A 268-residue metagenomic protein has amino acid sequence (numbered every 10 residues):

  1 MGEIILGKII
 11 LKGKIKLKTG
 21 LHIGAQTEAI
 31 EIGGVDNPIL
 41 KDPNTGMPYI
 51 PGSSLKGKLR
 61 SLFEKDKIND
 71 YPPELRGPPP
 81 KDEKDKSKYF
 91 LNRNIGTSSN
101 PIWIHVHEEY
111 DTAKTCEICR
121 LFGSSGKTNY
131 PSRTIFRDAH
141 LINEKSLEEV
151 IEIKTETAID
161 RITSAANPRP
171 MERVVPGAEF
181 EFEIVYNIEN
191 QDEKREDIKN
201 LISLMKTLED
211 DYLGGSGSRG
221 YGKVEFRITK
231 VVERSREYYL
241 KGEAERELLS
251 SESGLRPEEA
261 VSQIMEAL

Functional and structural regions predicted by a protein language model:
M1-T157, R161-L268: RNA-binding basic/glycine-rich loop and surface signature characteristic of RAMP-family CRISPR effectors
